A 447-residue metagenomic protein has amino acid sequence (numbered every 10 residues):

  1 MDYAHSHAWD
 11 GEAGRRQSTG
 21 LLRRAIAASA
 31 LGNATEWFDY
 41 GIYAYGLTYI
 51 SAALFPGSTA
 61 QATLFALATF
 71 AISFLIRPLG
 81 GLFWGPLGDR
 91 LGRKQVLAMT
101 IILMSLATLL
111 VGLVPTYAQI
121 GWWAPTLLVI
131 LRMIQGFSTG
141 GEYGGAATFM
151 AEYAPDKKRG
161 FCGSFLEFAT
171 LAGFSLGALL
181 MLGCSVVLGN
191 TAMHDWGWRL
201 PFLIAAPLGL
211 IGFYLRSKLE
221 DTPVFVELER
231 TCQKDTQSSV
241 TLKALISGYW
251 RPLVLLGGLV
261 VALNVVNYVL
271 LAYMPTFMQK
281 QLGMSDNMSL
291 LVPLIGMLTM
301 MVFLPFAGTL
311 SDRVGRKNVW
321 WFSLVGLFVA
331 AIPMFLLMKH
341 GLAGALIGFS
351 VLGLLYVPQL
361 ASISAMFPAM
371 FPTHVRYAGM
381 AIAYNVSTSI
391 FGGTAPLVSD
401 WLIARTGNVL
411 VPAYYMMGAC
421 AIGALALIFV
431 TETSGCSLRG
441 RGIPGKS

Functional and structural regions predicted by a protein language model:
A44, W250-T299, G392-P396: Extracytoplasmic gate region of multi-pass secondary transporters
L47-R77: Extracellular/periplasmic helix-loop-helix junction of adjacent transmembrane segments in MFS-like secondary
L67-P86, S105-A107, L294-A307: Central cavity-lining transmembrane alpha-helices of secondary-active solute carriers, predominantly the Major
R90-I102, R313-L324: Cytoplasmic membrane-interface "Motif A"-like loop-to-helix N-cap segments of 12-TM Major Facilitator Superfamily
I102-I120, V325-K339: C-terminal ends and interior cores of transmembrane alpha-helices in multi-pass membrane transporters/permeases
I120-G140, A343-P358: Hydrophobic core of transmembrane alpha-helices in multi-pass small-molecule transporters, especially MFS/SLC-type
F161-S185, L208, Y384-A395: Glycine-rich segments within core transmembrane alpha-helices of 12-TM secondary carriers
K317-I363: C-terminal transmembrane helical hairpin of 12-TM major facilitator-type secondary transporters
